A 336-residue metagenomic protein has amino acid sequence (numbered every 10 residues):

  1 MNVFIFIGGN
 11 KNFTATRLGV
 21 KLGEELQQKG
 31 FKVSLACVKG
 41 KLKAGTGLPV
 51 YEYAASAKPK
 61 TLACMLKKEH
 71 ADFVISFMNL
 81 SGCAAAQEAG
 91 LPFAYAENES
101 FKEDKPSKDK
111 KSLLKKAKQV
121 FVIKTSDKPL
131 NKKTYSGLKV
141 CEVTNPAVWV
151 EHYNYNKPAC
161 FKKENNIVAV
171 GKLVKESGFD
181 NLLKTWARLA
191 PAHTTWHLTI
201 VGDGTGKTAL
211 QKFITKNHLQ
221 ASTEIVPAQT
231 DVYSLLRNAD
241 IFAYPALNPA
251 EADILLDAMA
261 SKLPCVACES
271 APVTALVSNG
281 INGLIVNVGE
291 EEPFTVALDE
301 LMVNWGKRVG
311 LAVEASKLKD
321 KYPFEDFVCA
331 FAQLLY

Functional and structural regions predicted by a protein language model:
F13-K21, N165, A169-R188, T205-T208: A conserved mid-protein helix/loop that constitutes part of the nucleotide-sugar donor-binding site
I75-G82, E97-E99: Short His-centered aromatic/hydrophobic patch
K115-N154: Donor nucleotide-sugar binding/catalytic pocket of nucleotide-sugar-dependent glycosyltransferases
Q211-P227: Nucleotide-activated donor-binding/catalytic signature segment of Leloir-type glycosyltransferases, i.e., the conserved
A228, L247: Aromatic "clamp/platform" in nucleotide-sugar-dependent glycosyltransferases that forms part of the donor/acceptor
P264-A267: Short hydrophobic beta-strand element within catalytic cores of glycosyltransferases and related nucleotide-activated
N279-G280, L284-E291, E300-W305: Conserved acidic donor-binding segment of nucleotide-sugar-dependent glycosyltransferases
P293, E300, K307-K321, A330: A short, well-ordered alpha-helix in the C-terminal region of glycosyltransferases
